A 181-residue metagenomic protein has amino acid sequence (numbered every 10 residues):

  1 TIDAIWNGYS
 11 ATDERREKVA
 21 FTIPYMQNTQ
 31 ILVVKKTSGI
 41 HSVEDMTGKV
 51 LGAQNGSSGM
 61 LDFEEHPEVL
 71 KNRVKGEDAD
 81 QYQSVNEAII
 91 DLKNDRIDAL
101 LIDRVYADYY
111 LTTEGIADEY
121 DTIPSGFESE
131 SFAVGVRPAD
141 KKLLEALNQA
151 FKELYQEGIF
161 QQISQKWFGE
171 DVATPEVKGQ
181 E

Functional and structural regions predicted by a protein language model:
T1-D45: Acidic, polar ligand-binding/catalytic clefts
T1-I5, K18-A20, E44-T47, D80-V105: Short helices/loops that flank or line small-molecule/ion binding pockets
A4-T12, N28, K36, Q54-S58 (+3 more regions): Beta->alpha turn/N-cap motifs
G8-E17, D62-E65, D91-N94, D98-E128: A ligand-binding cleft/hinge motif common to bilobed small-molecule-binding domains
M26-V34, R104, T112-F151, G169-E181: Periplasmic-binding protein-like
E44-M60: Short loop->beta-strand "edge-of-pocket" segments that line small-molecule binding or catalytic clefts across diverse
G59-E64, F151-W167: Periplasmic-binding protein-like
G59-Y82, L111-I116: Ligand-binding cleft/hinge of the Venus flytrap
